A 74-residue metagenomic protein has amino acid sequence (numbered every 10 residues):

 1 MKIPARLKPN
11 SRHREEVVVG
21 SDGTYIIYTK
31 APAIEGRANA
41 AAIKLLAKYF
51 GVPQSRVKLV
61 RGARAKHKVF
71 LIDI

Functional and structural regions predicted by a protein language model:
M1-G36, A40-I43, V52-Q54, K58-R64 (+1 more regions): Contiguous, often N-terminal, cationic amphipathic patches that form binding interfaces
